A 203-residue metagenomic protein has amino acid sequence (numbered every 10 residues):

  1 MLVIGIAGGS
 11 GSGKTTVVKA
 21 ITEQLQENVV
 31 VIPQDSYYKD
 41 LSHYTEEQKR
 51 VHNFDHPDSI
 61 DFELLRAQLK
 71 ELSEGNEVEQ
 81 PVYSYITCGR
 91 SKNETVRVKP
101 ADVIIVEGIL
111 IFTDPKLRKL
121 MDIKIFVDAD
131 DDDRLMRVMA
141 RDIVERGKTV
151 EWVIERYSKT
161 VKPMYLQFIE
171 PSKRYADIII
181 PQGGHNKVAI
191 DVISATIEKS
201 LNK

Functional and structural regions predicted by a protein language model:
S10: The conserved Walker
K14: Conserved lysine of the Walker
V17: Hydrophobic positions on the alpha1 helix immediately C-terminal to the Walker A/P-loop
E23-I32: Post-Walker A helix-loop "phosphate-sensing" segment adjacent to the P-loop in P-loop NTPases
V30-V31, K39, H43-T87: Conserved nucleotide-sensing/catalytic segment adjacent to the nucleotide-binding pocket in NTP-handling enzymes
S91-R146: ATP-dependent NMP and nucleoside kinases share a basic, alpha-helical "lid"
K99-P100, A140, K162-K203: NTP-dependent small-molecule kinase module
